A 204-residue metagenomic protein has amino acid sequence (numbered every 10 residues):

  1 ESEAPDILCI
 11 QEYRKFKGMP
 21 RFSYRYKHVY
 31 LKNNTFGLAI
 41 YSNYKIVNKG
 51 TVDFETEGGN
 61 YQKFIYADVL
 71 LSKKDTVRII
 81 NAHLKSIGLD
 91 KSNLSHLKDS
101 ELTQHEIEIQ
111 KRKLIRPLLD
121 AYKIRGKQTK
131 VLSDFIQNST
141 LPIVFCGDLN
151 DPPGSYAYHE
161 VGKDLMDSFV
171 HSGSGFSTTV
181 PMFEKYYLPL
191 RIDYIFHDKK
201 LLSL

Functional and structural regions predicted by a protein language model:
E1-G18, A67, T76-A82, L118 (+2 more regions): Active-site beta-strand/loop signature of hydrolases that rely on acidic residues for catalysis
E3, H28-L31, L38-S42, T103-I109 (+2 more regions): A broad, low-specificity signal for short, low-complexity segments enriched in glycine/proline and polar/charged
P5, V29-N33, G59, P117-I124 (+2 more regions): Extracytoplasmic/periplasmic, Sec-exported soluble proteins
P5-L97, I195: Structured beta-strand-rich core segments of catalytic domains in phosphoester-bond hydrolases
L8, S95-T103, I124-T129, G162-K163: Short, functional N-terminal and low-complexity linear motifs
I40-Y41, G59, E108-I115, S174-T179: Short C-terminal domain-edge/linker segments immediately following a structured domain
L94-P117: A solvent-exposed, charged loop/short amphipathic helix patch at secondary-structure junctions
K127-V144, L149-L204: Metal-dependent phosphoester-hydrolase catalytic domains
